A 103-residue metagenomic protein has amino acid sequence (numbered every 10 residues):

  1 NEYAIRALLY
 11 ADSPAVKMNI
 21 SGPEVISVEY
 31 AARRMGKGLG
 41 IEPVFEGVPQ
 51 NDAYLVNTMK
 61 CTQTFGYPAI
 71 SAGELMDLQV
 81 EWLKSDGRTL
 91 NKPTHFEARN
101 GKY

Functional and structural regions predicted by a protein language model:
N1-K60, T94-Y103: Mid/C-terminal beta-alpha module of Rossmann-like enzyme folds, strongest in SDR-family dehydrogenases/epimerases
L8-L9, L39, A69, V80-K84: Residue-level detector of secondary-structure transition/capping positions
P43, P68-A69, L90: Residue-level detector of short coil/turn "hinge" positions at structural boundaries
T62-A72: A polyampholytic, Gly/Pro-enriched intrinsically disordered region
A72-Y103: Amphipathic terminal alpha-helices
